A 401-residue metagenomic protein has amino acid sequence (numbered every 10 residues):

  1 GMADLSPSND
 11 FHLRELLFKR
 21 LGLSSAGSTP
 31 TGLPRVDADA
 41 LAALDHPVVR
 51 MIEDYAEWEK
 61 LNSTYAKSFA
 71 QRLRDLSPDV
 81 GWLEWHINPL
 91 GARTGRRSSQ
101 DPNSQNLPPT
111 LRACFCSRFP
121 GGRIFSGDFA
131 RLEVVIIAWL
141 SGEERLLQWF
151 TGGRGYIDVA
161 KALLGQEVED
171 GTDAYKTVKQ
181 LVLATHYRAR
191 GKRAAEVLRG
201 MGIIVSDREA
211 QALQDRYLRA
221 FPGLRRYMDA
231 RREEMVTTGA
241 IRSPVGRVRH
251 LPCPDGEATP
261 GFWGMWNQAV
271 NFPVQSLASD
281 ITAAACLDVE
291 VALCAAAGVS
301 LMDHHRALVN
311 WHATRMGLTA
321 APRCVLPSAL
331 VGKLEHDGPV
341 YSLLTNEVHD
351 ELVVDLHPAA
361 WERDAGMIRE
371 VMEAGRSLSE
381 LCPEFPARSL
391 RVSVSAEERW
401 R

Functional and structural regions predicted by a protein language model:
G1-P109, C116-R123, A130-E133, K161-A162 (+6 more regions): Conserved "right-hand" nucleotidyltransferase catalytic core of DNA-directed polymerases
G1-S6, F11, L213-D229, A359-R401: Polymerase palm active-site segment centered on the conserved acidic dipeptide of motif C
I124-F125, Q166-V178, L251-V274: Short, conserved non-catalytic motifs in the polymerase core
E133-Q166, V248-F262: Metal-dependent catalytic core segments for phosphate chemistry
I137, H186, K192-S206, L352-V371: Catalytic palm subdomain of template-directed nucleic-acid polymerases, centered on the conserved carboxylate motif
T177-Y187: Short, amphipathic alpha-helical "recognition" segments used to contact nucleic acids or chromatin
N267-V291: Conserved pre-motif C helix in the palm subdomain of viral-like polymerases
L293, A297-S393: C-terminal structured "cap/appendage" subdomains that terminate the fold
